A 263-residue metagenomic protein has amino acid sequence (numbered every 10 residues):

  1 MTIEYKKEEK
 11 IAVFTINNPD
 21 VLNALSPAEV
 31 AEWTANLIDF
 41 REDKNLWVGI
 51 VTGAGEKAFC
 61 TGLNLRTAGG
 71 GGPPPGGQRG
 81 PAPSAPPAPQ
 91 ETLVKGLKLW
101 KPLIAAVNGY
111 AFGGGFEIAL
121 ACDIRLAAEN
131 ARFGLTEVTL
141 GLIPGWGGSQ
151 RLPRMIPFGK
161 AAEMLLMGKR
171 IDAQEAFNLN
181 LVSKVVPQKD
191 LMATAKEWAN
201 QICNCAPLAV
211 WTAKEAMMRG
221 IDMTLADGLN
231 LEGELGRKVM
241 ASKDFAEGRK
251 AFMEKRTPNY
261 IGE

Functional and structural regions predicted by a protein language model:
M1-E56, G69-G70: Conserved CoA-thioester-binding segment of acyl-CoA-metabolizing enzymes
M1-E9, D43, E56, T67 (+4 more regions): C-terminal alpha-helix plus adjacent terminal tail
F14, N18, E32-W33, V51 (+6 more regions): Terminal peptide-recognition signature
V30-I38, E42, L65-N108, L140 (+1 more regions): An acidic, glycine-rich surface segment that forms the CoA-thioester-binding/catalytic face of crotonase-fold enzymes
E56-C60, R66, F112: Short, active-site-adjacent cap segments at secondary-structure transitions
T61-G62, N130: Conserved catalytic-core motifs of eukaryotic protein kinase domains, centered on the activation segment
V94-L208, E234, A241-S242, A246-E247 (+2 more regions): Crotonase-fold acyl-CoA enzyme core
